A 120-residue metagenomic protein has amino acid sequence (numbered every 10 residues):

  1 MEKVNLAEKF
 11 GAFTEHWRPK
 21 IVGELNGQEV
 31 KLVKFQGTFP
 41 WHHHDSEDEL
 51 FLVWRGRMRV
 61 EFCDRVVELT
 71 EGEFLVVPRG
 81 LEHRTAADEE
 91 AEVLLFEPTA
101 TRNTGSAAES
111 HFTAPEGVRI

Functional and structural regions predicted by a protein language model:
M1-K31, A108-I120: A short, N-terminal "cap"/entry segment at the start of jelly-roll beta-barrel domains of the cupin/DSBH fold
E15, E29-D45: Conserved short histidine dyad/triad with adjacent acidic residue
N26, W54-R55, T70-E71, E89: A cytosolic small-molecule/anion-sensing beta-strand core signal
E29, T38, R57-R59, V66 (+3 more regions): Structural motif
K34-F35, H44-F62: Short, conserved beta-strand element in jelly-roll/cupin
C63-G80: Short acidic-glycine-tyrosine-enriched beta hairpin
R79-E109: Ligand-binding loop in jelly-roll beta-barrel domains
